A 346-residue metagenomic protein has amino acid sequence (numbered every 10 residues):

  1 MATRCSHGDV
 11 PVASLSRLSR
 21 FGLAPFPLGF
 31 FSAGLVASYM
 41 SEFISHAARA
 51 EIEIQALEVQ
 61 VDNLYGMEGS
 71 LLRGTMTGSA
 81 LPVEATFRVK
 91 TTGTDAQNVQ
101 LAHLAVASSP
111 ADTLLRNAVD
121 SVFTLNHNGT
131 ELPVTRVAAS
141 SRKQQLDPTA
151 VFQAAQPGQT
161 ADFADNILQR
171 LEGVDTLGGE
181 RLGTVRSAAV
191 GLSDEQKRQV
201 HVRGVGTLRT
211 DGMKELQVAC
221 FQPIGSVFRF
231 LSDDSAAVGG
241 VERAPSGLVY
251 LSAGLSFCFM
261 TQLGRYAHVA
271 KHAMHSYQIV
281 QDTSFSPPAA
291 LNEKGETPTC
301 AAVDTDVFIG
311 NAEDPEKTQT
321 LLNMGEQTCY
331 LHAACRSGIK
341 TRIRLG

Functional and structural regions predicted by a protein language model:
M1-A33, I44-A253, G264-G346: Extended beta-strand/beta-hairpin segments
L35-Y39, C258-F259: Alpha-helical metal-binding/catalytic segments enriched in His/Glu/Asp
